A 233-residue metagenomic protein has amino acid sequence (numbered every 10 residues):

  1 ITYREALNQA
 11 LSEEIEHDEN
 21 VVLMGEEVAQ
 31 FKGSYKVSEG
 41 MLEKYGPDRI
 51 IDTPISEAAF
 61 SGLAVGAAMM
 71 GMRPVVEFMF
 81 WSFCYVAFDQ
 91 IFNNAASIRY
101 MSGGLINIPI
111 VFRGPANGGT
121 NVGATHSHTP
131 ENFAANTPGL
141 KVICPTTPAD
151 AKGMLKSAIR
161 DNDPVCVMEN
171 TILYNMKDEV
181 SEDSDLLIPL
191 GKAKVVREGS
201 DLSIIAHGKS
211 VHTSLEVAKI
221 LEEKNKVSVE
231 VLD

Functional and structural regions predicted by a protein language model:
I1-M168: Thiamine diphosphate
A6-A10, G153-P164, L173-K224, S228: Glycine-/acidic-rich phosphate or pyrophosphate-binding loops and their flanking alpha/beta elements
L23, A64, I204, L221 (+1 more regions): Hydrophobic, well-ordered secondary-structure elements that form the walls of internal hydrophobic environments
I50-I51, S228-L232: Conserved RecA-like helicase motor-core motifs
E169, A206-G208, D233: Active-site proximal loops enriched in glycine and acidic residues that flank catalytic Cys/His/Asp and coordinate
